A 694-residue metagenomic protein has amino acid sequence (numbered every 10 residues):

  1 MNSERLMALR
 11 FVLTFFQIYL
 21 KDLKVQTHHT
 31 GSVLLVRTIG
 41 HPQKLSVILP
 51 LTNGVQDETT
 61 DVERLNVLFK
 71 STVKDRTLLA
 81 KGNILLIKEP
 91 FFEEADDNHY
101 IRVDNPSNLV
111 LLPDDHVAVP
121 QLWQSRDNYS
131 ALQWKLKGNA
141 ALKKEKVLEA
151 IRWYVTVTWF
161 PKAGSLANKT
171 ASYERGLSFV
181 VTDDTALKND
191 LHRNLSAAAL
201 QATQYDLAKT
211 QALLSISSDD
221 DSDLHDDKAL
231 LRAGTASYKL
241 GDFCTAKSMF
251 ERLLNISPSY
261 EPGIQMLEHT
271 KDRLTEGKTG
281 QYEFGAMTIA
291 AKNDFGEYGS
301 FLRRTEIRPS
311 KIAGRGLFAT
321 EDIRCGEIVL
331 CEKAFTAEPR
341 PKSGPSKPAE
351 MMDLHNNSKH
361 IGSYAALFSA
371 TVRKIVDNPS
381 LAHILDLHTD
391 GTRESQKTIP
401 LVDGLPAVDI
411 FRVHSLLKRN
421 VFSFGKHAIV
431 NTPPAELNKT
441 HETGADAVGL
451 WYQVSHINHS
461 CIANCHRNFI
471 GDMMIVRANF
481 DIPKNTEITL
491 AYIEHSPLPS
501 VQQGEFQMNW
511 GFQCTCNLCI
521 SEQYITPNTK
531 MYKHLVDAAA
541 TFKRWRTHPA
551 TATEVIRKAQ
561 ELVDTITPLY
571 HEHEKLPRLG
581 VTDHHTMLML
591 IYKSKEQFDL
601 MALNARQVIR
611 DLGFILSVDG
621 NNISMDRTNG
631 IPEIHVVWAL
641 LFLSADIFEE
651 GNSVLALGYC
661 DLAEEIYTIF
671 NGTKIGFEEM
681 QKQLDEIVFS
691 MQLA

Functional and structural regions predicted by a protein language model:
M1-Q43, E93-S130: OB-fold nucleic-acid-binding modules
V25-F69, I457: OB-fold (S1/OB) nucleic-acid-binding surfaces
F69-K88: Short nucleic-acid-contacting surface segments enriched for D/E, G, S/T with interspersed K/R
L86-K88, F92-L142, S248, P262 (+5 more regions): C-terminal SET catalytic tail plus cysteine-rich post-SET Zn-binding segment of SAM-dependent SET-domain
A131-Q281, R557-I666, F677: Alpha-helical protein-protein interaction scaffolds
C244, S248-N255, S259-L317, E321 (+1 more regions): Intrinsically disordered, low-complexity, charge-biased linker/tail regions
E283-S343, W451, S455-N479: Conserved AWS/pre-SET-to-SET junction and N-terminal core of the SET lysine methyltransferase domain, specifically
E338-N464, T515-L518: Catalytic cores of histone-lysine modification enzymes
